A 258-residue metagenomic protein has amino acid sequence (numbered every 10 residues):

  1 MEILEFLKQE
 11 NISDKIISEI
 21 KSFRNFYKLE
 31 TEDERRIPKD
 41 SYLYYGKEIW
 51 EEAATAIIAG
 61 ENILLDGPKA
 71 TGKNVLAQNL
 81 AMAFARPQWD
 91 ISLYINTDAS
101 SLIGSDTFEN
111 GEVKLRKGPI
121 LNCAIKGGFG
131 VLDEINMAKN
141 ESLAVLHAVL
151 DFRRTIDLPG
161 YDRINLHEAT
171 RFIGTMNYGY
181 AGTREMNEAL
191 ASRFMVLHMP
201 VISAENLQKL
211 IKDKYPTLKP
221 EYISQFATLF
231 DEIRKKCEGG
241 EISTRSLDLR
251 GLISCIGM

Functional and structural regions predicted by a protein language model:
M1-M258: C-terminal regulatory/interaction module of P-loop NTP-utilizing enzymes
